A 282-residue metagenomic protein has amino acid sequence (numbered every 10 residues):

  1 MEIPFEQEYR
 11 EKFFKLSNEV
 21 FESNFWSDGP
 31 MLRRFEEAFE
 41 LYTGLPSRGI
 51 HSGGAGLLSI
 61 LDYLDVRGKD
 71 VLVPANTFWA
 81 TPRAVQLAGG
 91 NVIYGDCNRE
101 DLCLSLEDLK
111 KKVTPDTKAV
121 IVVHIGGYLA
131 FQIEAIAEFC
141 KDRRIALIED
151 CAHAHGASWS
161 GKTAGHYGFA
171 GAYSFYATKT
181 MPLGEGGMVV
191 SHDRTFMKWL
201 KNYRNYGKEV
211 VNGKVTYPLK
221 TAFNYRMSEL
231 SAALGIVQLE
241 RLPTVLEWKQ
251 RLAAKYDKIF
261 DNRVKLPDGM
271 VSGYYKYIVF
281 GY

Functional and structural regions predicted by a protein language model:
M1-V66, I136: Conserved PLP-binding active-site segment in aminotransferase class I/II-type PLP enzymes
L32-A38, Y42-L45, L106-E107, A119-V123 (+4 more regions): PLP-dependent aminotransferase class I/II
F39-E40, V85, C140: A generic structural signal for well-ordered alpha-helical segments
R48, L72, I93, A146-I148 (+1 more regions): Structural detector of well-ordered beta-strand residues that form the stable sheet scaffold of enzyme domains
L58, D62, V66, L87 (+3 more regions): Short, well-ordered alpha-helices that flank and scaffold nucleotide-derived cofactor binding pockets
I60-V113: Conserved PLP-anchoring active-site segment centered on the Schiff-base-forming lysine
E100-L183, M188-V190, R194-T195: Active-site phosphate-binding strand-loop segment of PLP-dependent enzymes
